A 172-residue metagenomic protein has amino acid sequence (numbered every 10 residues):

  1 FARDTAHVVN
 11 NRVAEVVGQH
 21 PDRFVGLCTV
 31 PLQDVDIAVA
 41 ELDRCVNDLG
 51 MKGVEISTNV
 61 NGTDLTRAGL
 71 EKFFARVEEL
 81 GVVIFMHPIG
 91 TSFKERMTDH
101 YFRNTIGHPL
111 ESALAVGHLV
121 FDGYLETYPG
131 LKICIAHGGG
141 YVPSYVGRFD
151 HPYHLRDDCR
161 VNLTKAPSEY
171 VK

Functional and structural regions predicted by a protein language model:
F1, R23-P31, K52-I56: Divalent metal-dependent hydrolysis catalytic cores, especially in the metallo-beta-lactamase
F1-A2, L131: A signal for specific C-terminal beta-sheet/loop modules enriched in small/flexible residues with GP/PG/PP motifs
A2-R23, D34-L49: Catalytic alpha-helical scaffold of carbohydrate-active enzymes acting on polysaccharides/glycoconjugates
D4-H7, L32, D36, D64 (+2 more regions): Conserved phosphate-coordination/catalytic loops
V17, D43-K172: Catalytic pocket-lining loop regions of alpha/beta-barrel enzymes, especially the amidohydrolase/enolase/GH5 lineages
P21, L27, Y128-G130: Short secondary-structure junction motifs
D22-F24, F102-R103: Intrinsically disordered, low-complexity regions
V30-Q33, H137: Short beta->alpha linker loops
